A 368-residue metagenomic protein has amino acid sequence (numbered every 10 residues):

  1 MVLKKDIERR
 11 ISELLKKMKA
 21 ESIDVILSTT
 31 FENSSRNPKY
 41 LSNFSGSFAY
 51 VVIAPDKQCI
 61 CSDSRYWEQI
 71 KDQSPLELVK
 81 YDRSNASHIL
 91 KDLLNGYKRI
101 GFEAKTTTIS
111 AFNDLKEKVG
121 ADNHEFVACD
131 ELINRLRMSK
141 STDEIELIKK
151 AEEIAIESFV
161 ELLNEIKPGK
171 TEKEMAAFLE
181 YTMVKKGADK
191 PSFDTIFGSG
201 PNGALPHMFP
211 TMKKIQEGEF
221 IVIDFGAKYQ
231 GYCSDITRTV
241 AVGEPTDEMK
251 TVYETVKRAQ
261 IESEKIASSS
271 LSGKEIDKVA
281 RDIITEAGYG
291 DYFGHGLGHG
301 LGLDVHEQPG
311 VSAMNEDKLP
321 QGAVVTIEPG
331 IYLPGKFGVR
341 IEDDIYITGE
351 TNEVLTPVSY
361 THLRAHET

Functional and structural regions predicted by a protein language model:
M1-R364: Active-site neighborhoods and metal-handling regions in enzymes and metal-associated proteins
